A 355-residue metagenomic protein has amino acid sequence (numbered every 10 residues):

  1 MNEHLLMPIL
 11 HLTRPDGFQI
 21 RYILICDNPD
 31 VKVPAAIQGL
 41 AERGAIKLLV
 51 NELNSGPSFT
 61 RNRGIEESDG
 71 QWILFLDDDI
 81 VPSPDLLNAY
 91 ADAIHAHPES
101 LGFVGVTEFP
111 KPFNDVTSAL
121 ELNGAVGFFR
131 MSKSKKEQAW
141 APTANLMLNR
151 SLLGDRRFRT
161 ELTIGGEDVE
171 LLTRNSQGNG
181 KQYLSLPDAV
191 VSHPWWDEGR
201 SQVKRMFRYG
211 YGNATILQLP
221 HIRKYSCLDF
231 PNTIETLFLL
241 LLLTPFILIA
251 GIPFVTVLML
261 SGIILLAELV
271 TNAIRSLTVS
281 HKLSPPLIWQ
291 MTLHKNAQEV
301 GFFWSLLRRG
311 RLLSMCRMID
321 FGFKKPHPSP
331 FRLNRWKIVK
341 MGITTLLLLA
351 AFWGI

Functional and structural regions predicted by a protein language model:
M1-T13: Short, well-formed alpha-helical segments that are part of the catalytic scaffolds of diverse glycosyltransferases
I25-A35, L53, I80-V81: A conserved acidic beta->alpha catalytic loop
N51-S68: Glycine-rich, basic loop-to-helix element that forms the pyrophosphate-binding segment of sugar-nucleotide handling
I73: Short aromatic/hydrophobic "clamp" motif used to bind/position activated sugar donors
D85-T117: Conserved donor NDP-sugar-binding/catalytic core segment of glycosyltransferases
G105-V106, L120-Q138: Short, flexible, basic/aromatic active-site loop/helix in glycosyltransferases
I164, V169-Y225: Catalytic donor/gating beta->alpha subdomain of glycosyltransferases that bind UDP-sugars
L237-R309, L346-I355: Membrane-embedded multi-pass helical conduit in multi-pass membrane proteins, especially envelope-biosynthetic
